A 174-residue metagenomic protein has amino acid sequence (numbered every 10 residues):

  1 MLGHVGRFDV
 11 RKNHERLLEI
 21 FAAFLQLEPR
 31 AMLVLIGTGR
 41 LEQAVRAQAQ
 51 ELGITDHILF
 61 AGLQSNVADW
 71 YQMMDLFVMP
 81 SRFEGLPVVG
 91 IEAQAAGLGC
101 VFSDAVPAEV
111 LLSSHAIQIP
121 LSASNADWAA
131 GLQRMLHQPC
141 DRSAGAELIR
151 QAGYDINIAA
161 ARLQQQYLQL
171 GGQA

Functional and structural regions predicted by a protein language model:
L2, L17-L18, L33, W128 (+1 more regions): A structural motif in glycosyltransferase catalytic domains
H4-A23, R40-R46: A conserved mid-protein helix/loop that constitutes part of the nucleotide-sugar donor-binding site
R46-G62: Nucleotide-activated donor-binding/catalytic signature segment of Leloir-type glycosyltransferases, i.e., the conserved
L63, R82: Aromatic "clamp/platform" in nucleotide-sugar-dependent glycosyltransferases that forms part of the donor/acceptor
G99-S103: Short hydrophobic beta-strand element within catalytic cores of glycosyltransferases and related nucleotide-activated
E109-P139: Change "using UDP/GDP/dTDP sugars" to "using nucleotide sugars
P139-A174: A charged, aromatic-enriched C-terminal amphipathic alpha-helix characteristic of glycosyltransferases across folds
